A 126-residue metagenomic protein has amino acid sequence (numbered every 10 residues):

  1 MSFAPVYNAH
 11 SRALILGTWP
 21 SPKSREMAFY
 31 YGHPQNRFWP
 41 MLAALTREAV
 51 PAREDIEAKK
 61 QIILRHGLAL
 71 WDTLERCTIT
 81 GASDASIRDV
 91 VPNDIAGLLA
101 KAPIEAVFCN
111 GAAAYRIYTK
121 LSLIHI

Functional and structural regions predicted by a protein language model:
M1-A106, A112-L121: A polyanion-binding, active-site-adjacent surface
I124-I126: Conserved small/polar residues in nucleotide/adenosyl-binding loops
